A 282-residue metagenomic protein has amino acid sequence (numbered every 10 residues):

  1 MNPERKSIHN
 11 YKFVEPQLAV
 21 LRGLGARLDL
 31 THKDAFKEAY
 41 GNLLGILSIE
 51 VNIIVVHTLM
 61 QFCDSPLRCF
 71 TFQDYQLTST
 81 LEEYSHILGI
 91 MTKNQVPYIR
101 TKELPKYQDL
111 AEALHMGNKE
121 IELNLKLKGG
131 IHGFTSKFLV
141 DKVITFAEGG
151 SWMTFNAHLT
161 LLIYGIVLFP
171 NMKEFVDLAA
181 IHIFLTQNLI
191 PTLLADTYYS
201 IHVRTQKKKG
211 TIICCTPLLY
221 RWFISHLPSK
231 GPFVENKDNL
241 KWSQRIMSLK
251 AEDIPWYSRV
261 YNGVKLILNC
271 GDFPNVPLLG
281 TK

Functional and structural regions predicted by a protein language model:
M1-I201, C214, I246, G271: N-terminal leader regions that mediate targeting or early regulatory function
G150, G165-K282: Long, internal protein-protein interaction and assembly surfaces
